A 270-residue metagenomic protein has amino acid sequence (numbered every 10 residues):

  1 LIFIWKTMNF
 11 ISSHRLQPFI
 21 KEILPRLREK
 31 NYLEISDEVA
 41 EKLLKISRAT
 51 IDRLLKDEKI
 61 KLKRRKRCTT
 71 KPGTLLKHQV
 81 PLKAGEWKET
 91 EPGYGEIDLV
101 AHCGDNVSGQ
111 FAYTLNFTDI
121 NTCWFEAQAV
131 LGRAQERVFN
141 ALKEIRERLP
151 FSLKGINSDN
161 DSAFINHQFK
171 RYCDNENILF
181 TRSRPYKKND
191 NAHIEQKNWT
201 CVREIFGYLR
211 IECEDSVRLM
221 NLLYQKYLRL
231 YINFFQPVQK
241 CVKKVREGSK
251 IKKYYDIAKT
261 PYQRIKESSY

Functional and structural regions predicted by a protein language model:
L1-G155, N160-Y270: Secondary-structure boundary/capping micro-motif
